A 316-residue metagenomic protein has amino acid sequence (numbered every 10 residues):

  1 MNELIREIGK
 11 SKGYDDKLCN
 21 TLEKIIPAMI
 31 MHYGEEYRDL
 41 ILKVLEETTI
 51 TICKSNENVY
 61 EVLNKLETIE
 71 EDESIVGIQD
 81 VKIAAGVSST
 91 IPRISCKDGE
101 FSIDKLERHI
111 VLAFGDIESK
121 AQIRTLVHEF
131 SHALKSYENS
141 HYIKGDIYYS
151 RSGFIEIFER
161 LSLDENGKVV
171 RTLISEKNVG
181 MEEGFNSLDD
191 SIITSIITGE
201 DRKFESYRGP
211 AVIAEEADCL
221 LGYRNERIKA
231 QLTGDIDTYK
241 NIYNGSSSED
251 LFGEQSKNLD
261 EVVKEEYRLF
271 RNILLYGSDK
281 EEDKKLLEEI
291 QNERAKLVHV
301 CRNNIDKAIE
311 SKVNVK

Functional and structural regions predicted by a protein language model:
M1-C19: Fold-level signature of zinc-dependent metallopeptidase catalytic domains
M1-E3, N186, S311-K316: Non-Sec secretion/translocation targeting segments of pathogen effectors
K12, T21-M29, S140-H141: Hydrophobic/aromatic interaction determinants used to assemble and anchor large protein complexes
G13, E35-D39, D201, K280-D283: Charged, low-complexity interaction regions
L18, L22, I123, N178 (+1 more regions): Hydrophobic (often cysteine-bearing) scaffold residues that line and stabilize catalytic clefts of nucleotide/cofactor
T49, V59-R160, G167: Active-site scaffold of zinc-dependent metalloenzymes
I147-V212, E216, L220: Post-HExxH zinc-binding segment in Zn-dependent metallohydrolases
D201-K316: Pan-zinc metallopeptidase signature
